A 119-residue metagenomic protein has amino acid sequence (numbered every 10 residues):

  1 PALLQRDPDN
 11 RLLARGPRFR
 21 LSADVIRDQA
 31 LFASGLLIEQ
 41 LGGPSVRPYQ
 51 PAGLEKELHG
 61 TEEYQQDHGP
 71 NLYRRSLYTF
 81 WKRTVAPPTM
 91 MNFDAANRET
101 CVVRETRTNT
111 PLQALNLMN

Functional and structural regions predicted by a protein language model:
P1-N119: An acidic, gly/pro-interrupted, aromatic-rich
